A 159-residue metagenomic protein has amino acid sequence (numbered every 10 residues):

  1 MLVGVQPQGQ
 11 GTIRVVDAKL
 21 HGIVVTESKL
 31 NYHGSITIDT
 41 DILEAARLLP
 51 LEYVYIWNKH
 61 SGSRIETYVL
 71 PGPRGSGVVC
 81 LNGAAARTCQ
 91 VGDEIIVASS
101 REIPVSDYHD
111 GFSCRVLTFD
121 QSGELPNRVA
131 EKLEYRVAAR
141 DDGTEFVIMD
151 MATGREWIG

Functional and structural regions predicted by a protein language model:
L2-K29: Anionic-ligand-binding alpha/beta catalytic cores of soluble enzymes and soluble regulatory domains that recognize
L2-Q8, V105, H109-G159: Helix-rich terminal scaffold detector
V15, R74, R87, V91 (+2 more regions): Glycine-rich phosphate-binding loops of nucleotide-dependent enzymes
L20, L51, G111-S113: Extracytoplasmic
V25-T26, L30-P104, Y108, S122-N127: Compact, glycine-rich, soluble single-domain proteins
